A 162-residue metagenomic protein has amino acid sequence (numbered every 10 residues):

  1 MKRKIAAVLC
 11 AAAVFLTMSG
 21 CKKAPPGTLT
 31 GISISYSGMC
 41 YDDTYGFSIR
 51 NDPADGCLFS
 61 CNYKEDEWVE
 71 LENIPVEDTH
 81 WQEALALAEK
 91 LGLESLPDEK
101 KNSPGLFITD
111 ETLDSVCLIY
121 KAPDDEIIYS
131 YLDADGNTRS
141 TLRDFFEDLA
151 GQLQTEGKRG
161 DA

Functional and structural regions predicted by a protein language model:
M1-I5: Positively charged n-region of N-terminal signal peptides that target proteins for export
A12-A13: Repetitive helical segments and hydrophobic/amphipathic motifs
T17-G20: C-terminal motif of bacterial Sec signal peptides marking the signal peptidase cleavage site
K22-Y63, W68, P75: N-terminal export/targeting and maturation segments
K23-M39, D98-A162: Short, well-ordered, aromatic-rich surface patches in folded extracellular/luminal domains
Y45-R50, E70-V76, P123-G136: Short amphipathic beta-strand/extended segments with alternating polar/hydrophobic composition
F59-L96: A short-motif feature that recognizes glycine-rich, charge-decorated loops that bind or process nucleotide phosphates
